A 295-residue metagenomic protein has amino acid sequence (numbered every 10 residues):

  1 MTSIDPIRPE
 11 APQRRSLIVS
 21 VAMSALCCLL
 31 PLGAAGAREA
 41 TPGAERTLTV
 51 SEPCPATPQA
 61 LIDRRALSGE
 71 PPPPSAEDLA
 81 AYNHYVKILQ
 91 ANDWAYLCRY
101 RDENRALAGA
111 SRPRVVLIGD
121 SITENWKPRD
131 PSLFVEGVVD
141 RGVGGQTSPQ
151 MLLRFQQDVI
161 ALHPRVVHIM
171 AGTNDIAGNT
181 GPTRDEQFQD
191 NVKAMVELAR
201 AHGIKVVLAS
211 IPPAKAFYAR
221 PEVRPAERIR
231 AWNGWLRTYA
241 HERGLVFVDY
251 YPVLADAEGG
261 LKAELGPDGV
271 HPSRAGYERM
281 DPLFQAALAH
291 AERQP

Functional and structural regions predicted by a protein language model:
M1-V116, P128, L133, L162 (+1 more regions): N-terminal secretory targeting modules
R112-R114, E136-G137, L162-V167, R200-V207 (+1 more regions): Loop/turn elements at helix/coil->beta-strand transitions in domains of secreted/extracellular proteins
L117, Q146, Q150, R154 (+7 more regions): Extracytoplasmic/secreted proteins, especially bacterial periplasmic and envelope-associated proteins
I118, T123-R141, S148-Q189, P212-K215: Oxyanion-hole/transition-state-stabilizing segment in secreted/luminal serine hydrolases and related acyltransferases
D140-G145, T180-D185, V196, R220-V223 (+1 more regions): Second-shell loop/turn segments in exported
Q156, I160, P164, G172 (+5 more regions): Sec-exported extracytoplasmic/periplasmic mature domains
D185-A209, W235-L245: Charged, glycine-enriched surface loops/patches that mediate electrostatic binding to polyanionic ligands
P212-P295: Catalytic His-Asp segment of secreted/periplasmic serine-dependent ester chemistry enzymes
